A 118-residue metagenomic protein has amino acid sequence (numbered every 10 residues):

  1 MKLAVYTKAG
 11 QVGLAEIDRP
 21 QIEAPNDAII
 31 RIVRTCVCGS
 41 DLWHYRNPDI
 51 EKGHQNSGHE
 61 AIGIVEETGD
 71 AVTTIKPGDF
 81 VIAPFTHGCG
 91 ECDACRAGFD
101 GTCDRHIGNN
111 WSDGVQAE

Functional and structural regions predicted by a protein language model:
M1-K2: Extreme N-terminal starter segment of soluble prokaryotic enzymes
T7, R19-P20, K52-G58, N109-E118: Short Gly/Pro-enriched turn/cap motifs at secondary-structure boundaries
K8-Q11, T35-V37: Short polar catalytic/cofactor-binding loops
Q11-R19: Short glycine/threonine/proline-enriched tight-turn/helix- or strand-capping micro-motif at secondary-structure
I22-C36, P48-R96: Glycine-rich beta-strand-centered segment in the early N-terminal region that forms part of a ligand/cofactor-binding
G39-R46: Cytochrome P450 core scaffold surrounding the K-helix E-X-X-R motif and the conserved "meander" helix-loop region
L42, T74-I75, T102-H106: Short, solvent-exposed secondary-structure boundary/capping segments
C89-E118: NAD(P)H dinucleotide-binding glycine-rich loop of Rossmann-like/cofactor-binding domains, especially the beta1-alpha1
